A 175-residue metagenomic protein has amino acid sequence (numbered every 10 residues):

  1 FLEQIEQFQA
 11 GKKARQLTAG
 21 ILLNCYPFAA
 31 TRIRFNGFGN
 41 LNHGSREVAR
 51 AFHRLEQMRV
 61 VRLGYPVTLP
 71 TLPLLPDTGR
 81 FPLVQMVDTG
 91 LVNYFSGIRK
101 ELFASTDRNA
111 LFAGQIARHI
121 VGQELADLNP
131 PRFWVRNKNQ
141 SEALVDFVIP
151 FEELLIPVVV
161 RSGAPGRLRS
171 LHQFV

Functional and structural regions predicted by a protein language model:
F1-R54: Conserved helicase/translocase motor-coupling segment
H53-V175: A cross-kingdom feature that marks ATP-driven nucleic-acid transaction machinery
